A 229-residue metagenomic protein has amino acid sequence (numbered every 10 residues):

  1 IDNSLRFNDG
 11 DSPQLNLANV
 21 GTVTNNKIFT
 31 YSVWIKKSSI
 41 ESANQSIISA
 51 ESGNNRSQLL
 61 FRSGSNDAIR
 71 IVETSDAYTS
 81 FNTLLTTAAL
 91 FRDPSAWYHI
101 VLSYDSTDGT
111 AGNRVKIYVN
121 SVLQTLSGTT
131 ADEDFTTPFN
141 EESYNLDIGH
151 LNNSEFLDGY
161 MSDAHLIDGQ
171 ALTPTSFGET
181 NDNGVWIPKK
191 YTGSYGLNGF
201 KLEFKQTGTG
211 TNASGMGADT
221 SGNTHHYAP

Functional and structural regions predicted by a protein language model:
I1-G10, S32-E41, L59-D134: Extracellular glycan-interaction surfaces
I1-N3, N8-D11, G109-A111, K116 (+3 more regions): Extended recognition patches within non-cytosolic domains
D2-L5, L15, Q45-I47, Q58 (+3 more regions): Short Gly/Ser/Thr-biased coil->beta-strand turn/linker motifs that build repetitive extracellular beta-solenoid/fiber
D9, G21, I35, S52 (+5 more regions): Short, flexible loop/turn elements at secondary-structure junctions
D9-F29, S80-F91, H150-N153, I187-G193: Short surface loop/edge beta-strand patches of beta-sandwich-type extracellular domains that form ligand-contact sites
T24-N25, S63, R92-D93, F139-E141 (+2 more regions): Extracellular/periplasmic catalytic domains that process cell-envelope and extracellular macromolecules
Y31-S39, I100-L102, I148, M161-L166 (+2 more regions): Short hydrophobic/aromatic patches on beta-strands that form ligand-binding or substrate-lining surfaces
P138-M161: Extracellular glycan-interaction patches encoded by glycine-rich segments
